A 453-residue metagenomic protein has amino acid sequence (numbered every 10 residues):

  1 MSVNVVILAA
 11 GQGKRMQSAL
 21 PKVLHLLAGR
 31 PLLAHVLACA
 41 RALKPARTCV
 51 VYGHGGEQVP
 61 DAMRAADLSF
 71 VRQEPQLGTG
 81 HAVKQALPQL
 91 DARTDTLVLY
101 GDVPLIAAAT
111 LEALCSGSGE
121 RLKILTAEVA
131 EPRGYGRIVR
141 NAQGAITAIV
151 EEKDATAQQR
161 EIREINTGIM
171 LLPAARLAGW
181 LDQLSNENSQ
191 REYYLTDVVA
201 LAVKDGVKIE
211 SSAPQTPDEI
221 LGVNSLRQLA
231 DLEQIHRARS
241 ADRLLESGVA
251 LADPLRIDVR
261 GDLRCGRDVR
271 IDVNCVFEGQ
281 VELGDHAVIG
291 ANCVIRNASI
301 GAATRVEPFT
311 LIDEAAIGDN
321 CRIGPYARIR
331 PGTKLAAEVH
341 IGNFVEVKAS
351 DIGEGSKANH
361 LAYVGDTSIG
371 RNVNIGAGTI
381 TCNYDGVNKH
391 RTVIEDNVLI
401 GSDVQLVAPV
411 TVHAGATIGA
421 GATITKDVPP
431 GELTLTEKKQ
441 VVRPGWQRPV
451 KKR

Functional and structural regions predicted by a protein language model:
M1-S18: N-terminal nucleotide-binding beta1-loop-alpha1 segment
S2-N4, R30-S116: Conserved N-terminal catalytic core of the sugar/cofactor nucleotidyltransferase
A9, Y52, Y100, T126-A127: Short beta-strand/turn micro-motifs composed of small residues that flank or help shape donor/cofactor-binding pockets
L20-L26, R72, L184-E187: Short glycine-enriched, charge-decorated loop/helix-capping segments at active-site entrances that position
E57, A66, I106-S189, T196 (+2 more regions): Conserved core of the sugar-phosphate nucleotidyltransferase
R163-G266: Conserved alpha/beta core of the MobA/IspD/sugar-nucleotide pyrophosphorylase nucleotidyltransferase superfamily
V259-T333, A337: Acidic, glycine-rich loop-and-beta core segments that form the ion-binding/anion-interacting portion of active sites
R305-R453: Glycine-rich hexapeptide-repeat left-handed beta-helix
